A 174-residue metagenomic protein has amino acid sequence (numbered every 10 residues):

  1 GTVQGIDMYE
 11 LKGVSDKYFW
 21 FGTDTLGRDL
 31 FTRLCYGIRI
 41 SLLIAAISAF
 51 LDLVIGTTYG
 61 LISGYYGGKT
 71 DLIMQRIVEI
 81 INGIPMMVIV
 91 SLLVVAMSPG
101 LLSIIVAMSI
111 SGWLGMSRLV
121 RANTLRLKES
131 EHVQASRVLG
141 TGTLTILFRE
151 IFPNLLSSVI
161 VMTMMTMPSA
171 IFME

Functional and structural regions predicted by a protein language model:
G1-L53, T57: Gly/Trp-centered helix-boundary motif
V14-K17, R28, S117, M162-T166 (+1 more regions): Recognition helices and adjacent regulatory flanks at domain boundaries
F19-L30, L34, L61, Y65 (+5 more regions): Juxtamembrane loop-helix boundary motifs flanking transmembrane segments in multi-pass membrane proteins
R28-R39, L43, D71-N82, S98 (+4 more regions): Alpha-helical membrane-interface segments at transmembrane helix boundaries
D29, R39, Y65, R137-V138: Charged/polar positions on well-ordered alpha helices
Y36, I40-L92, A122: Cytoplasmic-entry segments and transmembrane alpha-helices of multi-pass inner-membrane transporters
A49-F50, T57, L61, G68 (+3 more regions): Membrane-cytosol interface at the C-terminal ends of specific transmembrane alpha-helices in multi-pass membrane
Q75-L93, A107, I160-E174: Pore- or pathway-lining transmembrane helices of multi-pass membrane proteins that form conduits for solutes/ions
